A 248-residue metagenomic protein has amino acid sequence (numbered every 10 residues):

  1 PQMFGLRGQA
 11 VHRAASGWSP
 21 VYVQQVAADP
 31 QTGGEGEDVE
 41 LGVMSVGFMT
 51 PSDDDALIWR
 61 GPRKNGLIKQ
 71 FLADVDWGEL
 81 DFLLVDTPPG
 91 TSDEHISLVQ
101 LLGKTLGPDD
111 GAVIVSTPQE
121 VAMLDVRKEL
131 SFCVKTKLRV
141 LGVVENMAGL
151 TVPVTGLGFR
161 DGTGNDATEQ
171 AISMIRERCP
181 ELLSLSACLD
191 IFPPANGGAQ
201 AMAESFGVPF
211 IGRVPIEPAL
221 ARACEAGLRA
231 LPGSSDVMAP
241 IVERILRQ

Functional and structural regions predicted by a protein language model:
P1-T50, N65, F192, Q200: Phosphate-binding loop that captures ATP/GTP phosphates
Q9, M49-P51, P89-T91, P118-A122 (+2 more regions): Conserved nucleotide-binding/hydrolysis micro-motifs of P-loop NTPases
Q9-G17, V46-R63, L67-S97: Switch II (G3) loop of P-loop NTPases
W18-V23, S97, S116-P118, K128 (+1 more regions): Structural and coupling elements of P-loop NTPases
M44, I68, D86, V126 (+3 more regions): Residue-level signature of catalytic and energy-coupling elements of molecular machines, predominantly ATP/GTP-dependent
G61-K69, S92-H95, E120-R127, P193-Q200 (+1 more regions): Amphipathic alpha-helical transducer elements in NTP-driven molecular machines
G78-S92, G107-L130: Conserved Switch II/interswitch segment of TRAFAC-class P-loop GTPases
L130-Q248: C-terminal lobe/tail of nucleotide-utilizing enzymes
